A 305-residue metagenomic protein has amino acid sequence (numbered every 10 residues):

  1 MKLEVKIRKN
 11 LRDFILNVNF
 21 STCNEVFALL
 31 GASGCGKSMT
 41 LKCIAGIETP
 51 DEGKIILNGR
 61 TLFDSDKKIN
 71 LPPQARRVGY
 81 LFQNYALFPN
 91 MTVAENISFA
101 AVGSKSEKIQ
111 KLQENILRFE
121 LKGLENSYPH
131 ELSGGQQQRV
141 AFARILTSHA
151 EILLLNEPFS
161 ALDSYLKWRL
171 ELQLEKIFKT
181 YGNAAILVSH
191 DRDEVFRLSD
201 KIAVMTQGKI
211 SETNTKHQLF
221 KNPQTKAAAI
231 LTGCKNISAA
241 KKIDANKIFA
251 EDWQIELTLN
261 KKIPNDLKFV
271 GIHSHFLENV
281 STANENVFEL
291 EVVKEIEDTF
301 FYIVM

Functional and structural regions predicted by a protein language model:
V5-V26, A32, S38-M39, G46-T49 (+3 more regions): Non-catalytic connector elements of ABC transporters
F27-A28, N70-P72, R76-A86, I186: ABC nucleotide-binding domain signature
S38-L41, V140: ABC ATPase nucleotide-binding domain helices that frame the ATP-binding cleft
K42-C43, K201: The short alpha-helix immediately C-terminal to the Walker A/P-loop
E48-T49, I56, A86, V102: A position-specific signal in ABC ATPase nucleotide-binding domains
K54-R76: ABC ATPase NBD Q-loop/coupling interface
R77-G79, T92-A227: ABC ATPase nucleotide-binding domains
F220-D244, G271: C-terminal boundary and immediately downstream tail of ABC-type ATPase nucleotide-binding domains
